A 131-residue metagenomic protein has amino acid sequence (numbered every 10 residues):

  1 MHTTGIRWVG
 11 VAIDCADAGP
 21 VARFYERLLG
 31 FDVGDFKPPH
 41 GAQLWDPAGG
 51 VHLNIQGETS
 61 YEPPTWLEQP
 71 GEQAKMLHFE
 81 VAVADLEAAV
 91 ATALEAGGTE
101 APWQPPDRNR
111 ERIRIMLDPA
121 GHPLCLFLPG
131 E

Functional and structural regions predicted by a protein language model:
M1-W8, F31-E80, V90-L117, G130-E131: Vicinal oxygen chelate
A12-D14, E80-A82: Short hydrophobic/aromatic beta-strand micro-patches that form the beta-sheet surface supporting nucleotide- or nucleic
C15-D17, D107: Conserved beta-strand-loop-alpha-helix junction that forms the acyl-donor binding cleft
A18, L86-E87: Residues at or immediately preceding the N-termini of alpha-helices
V21, Y25-E26, A93, G121: Conserved active-site tyrosine of GNAT-family acetyltransferases
A84, H122: Conserved Rossmann-like nucleotide-cofactor binding loop
G121, F127-G130: A cross-kingdom feature marking charged/low-complexity
